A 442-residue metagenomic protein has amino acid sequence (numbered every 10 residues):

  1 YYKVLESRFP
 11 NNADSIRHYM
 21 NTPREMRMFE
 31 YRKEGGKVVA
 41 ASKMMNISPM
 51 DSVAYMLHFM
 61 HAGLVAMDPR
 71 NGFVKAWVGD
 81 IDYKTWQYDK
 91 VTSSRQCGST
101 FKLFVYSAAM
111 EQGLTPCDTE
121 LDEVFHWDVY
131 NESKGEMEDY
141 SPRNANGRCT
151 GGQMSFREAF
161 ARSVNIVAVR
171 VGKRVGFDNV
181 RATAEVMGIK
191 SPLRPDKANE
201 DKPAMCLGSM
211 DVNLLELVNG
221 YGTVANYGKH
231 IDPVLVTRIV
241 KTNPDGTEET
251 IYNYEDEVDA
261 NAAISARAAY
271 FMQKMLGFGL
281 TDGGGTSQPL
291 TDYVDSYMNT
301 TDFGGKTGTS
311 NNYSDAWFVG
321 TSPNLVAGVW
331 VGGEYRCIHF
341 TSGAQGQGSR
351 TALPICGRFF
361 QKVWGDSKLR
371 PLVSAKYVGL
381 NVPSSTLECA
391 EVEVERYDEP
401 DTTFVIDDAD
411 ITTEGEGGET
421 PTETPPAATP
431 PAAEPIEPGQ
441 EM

Functional and structural regions predicted by a protein language model:
Y1-D68, W77-V78, D82-V91, F101 (+4 more regions): A penicillin-recognizing enzyme superfamily signal
M56-V74, F101, S107, E111 (+3 more regions): C-terminal substrate/ligand-recognition segments
V74-K75, D82, Q87, C97-M110 (+8 more regions): Extended, hydrophobic alpha-helical segments in both membrane/secreted and soluble proteins
D89-E136, T281-D282, Q361: Active-site rim segments in enzyme catalytic domains, especially the processed small/beta chain of N-terminal
A108, Q112-P116, W127-D128, V167 (+8 more regions): A generic secondary-structure signal for well-formed alpha-helical elements
L114-V180, H230, T242-Q273, G277: Conserved catalytic neighborhood of penicillin-recognizing serine enzymes
K134-P142, G176-N219: Mid-domain, small-residue-enriched loop/turn segments at the edges of structured enzyme/sensor domains
E419-M442: Long, low-complexity, intrinsically disordered segments
